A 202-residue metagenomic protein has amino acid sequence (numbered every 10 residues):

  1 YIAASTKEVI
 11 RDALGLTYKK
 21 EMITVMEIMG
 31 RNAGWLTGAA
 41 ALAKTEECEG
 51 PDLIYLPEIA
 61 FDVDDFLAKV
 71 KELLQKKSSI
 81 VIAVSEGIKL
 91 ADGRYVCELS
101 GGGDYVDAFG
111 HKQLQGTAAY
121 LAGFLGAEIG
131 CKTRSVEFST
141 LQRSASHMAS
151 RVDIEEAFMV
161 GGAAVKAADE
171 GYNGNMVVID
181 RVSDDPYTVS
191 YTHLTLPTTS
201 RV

Functional and structural regions predicted by a protein language model:
Y1-R134: Accessory alpha-helical/coil subdomains and C-terminal extensions that flank or cap enzyme catalytic cores
S5, M159, T192: Charged catalytic carboxylate motif
I23-N32, F138-R143, V178-T188: A glycine-rich phosphate-binding loop feature that marks nucleotide/adenosyl-phosphate handling sites
R94-E98, A145-E155, D185-Y191: Short glycine/threonine-rich loop-to-helix capping motif typified by GTGT followed within a few residues by an Asp-Pro
D104-V178: C-terminal catalytic subdomain
E170, D180-V182, L194: Short, loop-centered acidic/histidine patches that primarily coordinate divalent metals
T192-T198: Conserved small/polar residues in nucleotide/adenosyl-binding loops
